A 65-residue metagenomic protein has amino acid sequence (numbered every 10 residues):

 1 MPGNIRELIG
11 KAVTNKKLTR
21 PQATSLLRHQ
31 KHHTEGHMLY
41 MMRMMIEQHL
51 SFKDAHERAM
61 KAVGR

Functional and structural regions predicted by a protein language model:
M1-R65: C-terminal alpha-helical interaction appendages
